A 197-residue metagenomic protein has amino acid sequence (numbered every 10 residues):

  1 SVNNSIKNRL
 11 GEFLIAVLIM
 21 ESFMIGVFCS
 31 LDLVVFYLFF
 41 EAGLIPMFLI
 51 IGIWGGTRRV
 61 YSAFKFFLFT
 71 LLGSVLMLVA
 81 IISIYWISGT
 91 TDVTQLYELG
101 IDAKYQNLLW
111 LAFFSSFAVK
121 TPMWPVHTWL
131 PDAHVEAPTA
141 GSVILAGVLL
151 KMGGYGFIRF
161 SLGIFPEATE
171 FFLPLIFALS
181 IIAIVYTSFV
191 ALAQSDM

Functional and structural regions predicted by a protein language model:
S1-I6, G11, E21-F36, I45-M197: Hydrophobic transmembrane alpha-helices and their helix-loop junctions in integral membrane proteins
E41: Short phosphate-coordinating micro-motif centered on Lys-Gly-acidic
